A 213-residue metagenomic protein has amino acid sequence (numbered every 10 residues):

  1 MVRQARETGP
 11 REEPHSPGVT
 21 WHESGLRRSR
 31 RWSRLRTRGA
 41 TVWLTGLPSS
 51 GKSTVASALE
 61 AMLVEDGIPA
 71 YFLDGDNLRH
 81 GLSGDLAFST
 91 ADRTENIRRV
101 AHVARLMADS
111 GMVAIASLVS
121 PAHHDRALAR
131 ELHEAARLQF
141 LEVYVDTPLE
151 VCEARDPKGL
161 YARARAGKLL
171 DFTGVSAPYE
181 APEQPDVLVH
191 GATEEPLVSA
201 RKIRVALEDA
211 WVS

Functional and structural regions predicted by a protein language model:
M1-T41: Extreme N-terminal, non-catalytic leader segments that precede Walker-type/kinase nucleotide-binding cores
L44: Hydrophobic anchor at the beta1->P-loop junction of P-loop NTPases
P48: The conserved Walker
K52: Conserved lysine of the Walker
S57-R105, D109: Conserved substrate/cofactor phosphate-moiety recognition/catalytic segment in nucleotide-dependent phosphotransferases
F72, F140-E142, D186-L188: Conserved beta-strand scaffold positions in the cores of enzyme catalytic domains, especially in NTP/NDP-utilizing
G81-F88, D92, A104-R165, D171: ATP-dependent NMP and nucleoside kinases share a basic, alpha-helical "lid"
D146-L149, A154-S213: Small-molecule kinase domains that catalyze NTP-dependent phosphoryl transfer to phosphate-bearing small molecules
